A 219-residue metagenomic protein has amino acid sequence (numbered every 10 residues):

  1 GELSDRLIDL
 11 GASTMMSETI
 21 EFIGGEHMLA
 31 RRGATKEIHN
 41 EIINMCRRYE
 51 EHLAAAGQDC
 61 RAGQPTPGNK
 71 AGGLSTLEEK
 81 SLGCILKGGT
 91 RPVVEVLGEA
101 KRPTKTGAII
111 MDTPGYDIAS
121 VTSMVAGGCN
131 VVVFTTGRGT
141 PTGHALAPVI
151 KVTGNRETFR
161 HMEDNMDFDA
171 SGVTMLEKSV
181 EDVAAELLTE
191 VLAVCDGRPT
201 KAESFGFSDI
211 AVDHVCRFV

Functional and structural regions predicted by a protein language model:
G1-V219: Anaerobic metallocofactor- and corrinoid-dependent redox/one-carbon enzyme cores, especially those from methanogenesis
